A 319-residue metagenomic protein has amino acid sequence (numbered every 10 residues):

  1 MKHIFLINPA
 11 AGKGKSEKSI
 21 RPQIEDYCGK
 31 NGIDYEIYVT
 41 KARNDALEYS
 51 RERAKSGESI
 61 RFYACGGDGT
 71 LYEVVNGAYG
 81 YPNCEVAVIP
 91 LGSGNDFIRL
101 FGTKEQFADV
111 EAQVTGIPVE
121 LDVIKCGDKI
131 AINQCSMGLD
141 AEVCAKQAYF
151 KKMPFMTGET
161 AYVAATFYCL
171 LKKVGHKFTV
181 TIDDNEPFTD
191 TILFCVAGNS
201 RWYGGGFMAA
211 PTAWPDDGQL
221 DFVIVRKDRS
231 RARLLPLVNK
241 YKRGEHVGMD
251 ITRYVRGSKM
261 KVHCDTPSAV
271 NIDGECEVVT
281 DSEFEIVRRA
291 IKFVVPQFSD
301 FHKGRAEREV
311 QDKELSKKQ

Functional and structural regions predicted by a protein language model:
M1-F62, D300, E307-R308, D312-Q319: ATP/NTP phosphate-donor binding region
P9, C65-G67, L91: Glycine-rich beta-strand-to-loop/alpha-helix junction loops that act as flexible
K30-N31, T40, G80-L193: Catalytic core of DAGKc-family lipid kinases
T70-P82: Short Gly/Thr/Asp-enriched flexible loops that form oxyanion-binding sites at enzyme active sites
S136, D140, V196-A210, C276: Glycine-rich phosphate/pyrophosphate-binding beta-alpha loops
K151-A161, G205, P211-A232: Gly/Ser/Thr-rich active-site loops/lids in small-molecule metabolic enzymes that frequently grip phosphoryl groups
V174-H176, T191-L193, D216-D221, S258-M260: A generic structural signal for short beta-strands and their flanking turns/coil linkers
I182-D184, T189, W214, I224-Q319: ATP/nucleoside-binding phosphotransfer catalytic cores, i.e., glycine-rich phosphate-binding loops
